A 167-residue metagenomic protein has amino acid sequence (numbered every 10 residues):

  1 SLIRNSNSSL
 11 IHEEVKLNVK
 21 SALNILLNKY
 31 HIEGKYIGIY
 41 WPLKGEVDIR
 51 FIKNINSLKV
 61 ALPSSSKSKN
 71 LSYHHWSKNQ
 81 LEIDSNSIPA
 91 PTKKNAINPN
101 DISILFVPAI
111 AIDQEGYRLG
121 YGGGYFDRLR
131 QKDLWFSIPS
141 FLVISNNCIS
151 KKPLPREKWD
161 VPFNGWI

Functional and structural regions predicted by a protein language model:
S1-I97: N-terminal active-site beta-alpha-beta segment that forms phosphate/nucleotide-binding and substrate-recognition loops
N5-S6, S57, T92, I97-L105 (+2 more regions): Surface-exposed, charge/polar-rich loops and edge strands
I37, L105-F106: Receiver (REC) domain switch-region micro-motif
P42-G45, I110-Q114: Short glycine-rich anion-binding loops that position phosphate/pyrophosphate groups of nucleotides and phosphorylated
S68-H75, Y117-G120, S140: Short, well-ordered strand-loop elements centered on a beta-strand within folded domains, enriched for acidic residues
Y121-D127: Charged helix-capping and loop-helix junction motifs
